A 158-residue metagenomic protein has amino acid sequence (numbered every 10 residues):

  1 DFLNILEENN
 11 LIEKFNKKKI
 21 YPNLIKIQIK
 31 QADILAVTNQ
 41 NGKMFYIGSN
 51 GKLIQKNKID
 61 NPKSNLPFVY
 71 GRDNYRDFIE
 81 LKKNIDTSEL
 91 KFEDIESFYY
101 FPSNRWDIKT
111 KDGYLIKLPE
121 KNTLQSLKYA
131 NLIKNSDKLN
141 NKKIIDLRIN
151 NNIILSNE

Functional and structural regions predicted by a protein language model:
D1-N4, E8-E158: Charged, solvent-exposed interaction patches on well-folded alpha/beta domains that mediate macromolecular contacts
